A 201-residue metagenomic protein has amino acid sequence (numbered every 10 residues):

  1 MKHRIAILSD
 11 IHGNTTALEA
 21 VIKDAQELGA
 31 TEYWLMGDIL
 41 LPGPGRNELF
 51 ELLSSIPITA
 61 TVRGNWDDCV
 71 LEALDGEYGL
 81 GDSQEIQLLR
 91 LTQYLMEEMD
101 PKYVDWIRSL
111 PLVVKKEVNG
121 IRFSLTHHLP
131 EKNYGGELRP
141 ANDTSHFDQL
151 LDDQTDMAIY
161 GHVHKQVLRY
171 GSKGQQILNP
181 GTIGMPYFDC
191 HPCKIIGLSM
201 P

Functional and structural regions predicted by a protein language model:
M1-A6, K115-S124, S172-Q176: Beta-strand-turn-beta hairpins that frame and shape the catalytic cleft of phosphate-ester-processing enzymes
M1-I56: N-terminal active-site segment of His-dependent metallophosphoesterases
L8-S9, Y33-D38, P42, A60-N65 (+3 more regions): Active-site neighborhood of phospho(di)ester-bond hydrolases with catalytic His/Asp-centered motifs
H12-A17, L41-P44, W66-L71, I159-G171 (+1 more regions): Active-site environment of divalent metal-dependent phosphoester hydrolases
A25-A30, V118-N119, L151-Q154: Glycine-rich phosphate-binding loop signature in dinucleotide/nucleotide-binding domains
I56-K115, E137-Q154: Active-site neighborhood of divalent metal-dependent phosphoester bond hydrolases
N119-I121, T126-L129, G161-H164: Short, well-ordered beta-to-alpha junction loops that form the rim of enzyme active sites and present histidine/acidic
P140-P201: Conserved beta-sheet core of the metallophosphoesterase superfamily
